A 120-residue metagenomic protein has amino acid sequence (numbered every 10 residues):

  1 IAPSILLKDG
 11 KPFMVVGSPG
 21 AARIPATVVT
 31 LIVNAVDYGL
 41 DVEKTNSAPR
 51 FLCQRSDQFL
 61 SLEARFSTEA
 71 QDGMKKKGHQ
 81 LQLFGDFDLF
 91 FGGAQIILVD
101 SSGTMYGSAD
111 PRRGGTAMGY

Functional and structural regions predicted by a protein language model:
I1-F87: Proteins synthesized as precursors that undergo proteolytic processing into mature forms
R65-Y120: Cofactor-centric catalytic regions
